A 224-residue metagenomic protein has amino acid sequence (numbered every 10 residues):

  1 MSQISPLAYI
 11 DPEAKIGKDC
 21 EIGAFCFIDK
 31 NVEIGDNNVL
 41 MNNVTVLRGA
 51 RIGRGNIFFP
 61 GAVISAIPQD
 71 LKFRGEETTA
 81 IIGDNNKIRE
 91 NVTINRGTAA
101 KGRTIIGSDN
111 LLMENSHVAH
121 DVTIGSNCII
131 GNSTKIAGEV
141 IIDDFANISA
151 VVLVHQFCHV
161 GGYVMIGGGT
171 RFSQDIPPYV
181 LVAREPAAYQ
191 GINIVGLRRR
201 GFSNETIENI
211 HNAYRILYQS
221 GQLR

Functional and structural regions predicted by a protein language model:
Q3-A188: Structural signal for interior beta-strand "rungs" in well-ordered beta-sheet cores of soluble enzyme domains
P186-N204: SDR active-site lid
R198-R224: An accessory alpha-helical subdomain
